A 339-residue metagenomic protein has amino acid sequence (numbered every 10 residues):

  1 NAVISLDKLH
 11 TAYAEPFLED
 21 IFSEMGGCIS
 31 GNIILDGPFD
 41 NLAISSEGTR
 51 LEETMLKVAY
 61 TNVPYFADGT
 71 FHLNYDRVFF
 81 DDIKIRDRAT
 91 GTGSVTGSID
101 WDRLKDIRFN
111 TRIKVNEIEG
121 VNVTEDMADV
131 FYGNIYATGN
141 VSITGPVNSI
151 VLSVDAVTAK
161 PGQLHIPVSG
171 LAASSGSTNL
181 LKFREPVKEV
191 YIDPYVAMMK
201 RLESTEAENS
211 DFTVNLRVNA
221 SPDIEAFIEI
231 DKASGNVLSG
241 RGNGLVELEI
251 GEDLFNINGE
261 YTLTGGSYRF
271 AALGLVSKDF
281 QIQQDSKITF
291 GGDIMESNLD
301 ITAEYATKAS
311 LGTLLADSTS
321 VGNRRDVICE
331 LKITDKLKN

Functional and structural regions predicted by a protein language model:
N1, Y13-P16, D20-G31, S45-N339: Strand-loop-strand
D40: Extracellular acidic loop/turn motifs
